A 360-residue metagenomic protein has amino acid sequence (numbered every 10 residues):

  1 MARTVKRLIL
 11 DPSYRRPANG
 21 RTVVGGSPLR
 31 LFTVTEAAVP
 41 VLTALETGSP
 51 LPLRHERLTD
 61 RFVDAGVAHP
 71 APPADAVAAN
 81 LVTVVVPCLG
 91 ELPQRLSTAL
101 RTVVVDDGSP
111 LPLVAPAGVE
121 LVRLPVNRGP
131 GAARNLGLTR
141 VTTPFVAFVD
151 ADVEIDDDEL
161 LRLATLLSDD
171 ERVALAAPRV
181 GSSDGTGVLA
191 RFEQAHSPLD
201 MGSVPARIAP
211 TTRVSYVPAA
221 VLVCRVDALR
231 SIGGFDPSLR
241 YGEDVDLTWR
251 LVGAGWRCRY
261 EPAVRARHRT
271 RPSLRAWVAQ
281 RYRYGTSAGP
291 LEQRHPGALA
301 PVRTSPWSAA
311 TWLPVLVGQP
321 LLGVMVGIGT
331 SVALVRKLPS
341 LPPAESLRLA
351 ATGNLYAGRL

Functional and structural regions predicted by a protein language model:
A2-R3, T22-V34, P40-T98: N-proximal low-complexity "stem/linker" segments adjacent to membrane-targeting elements
F62, L247-L299, I328-Y356: Catalytic donor/gating beta->alpha subdomain of glycosyltransferases that bind UDP-sugars
P93-V126: Acidic donor-binding segment of Leloir-type glycosyltransferases
R123-V141, A151, A206-S215: Glycine-rich, basic loop-to-helix element that forms the pyrophosphate-binding segment of sugar-nucleotide handling
V146: Short aromatic/hydrophobic "clamp" motif used to bind/position activated sugar donors
D157-R191, R269: Conserved donor NDP-sugar-binding/catalytic core segment of glycosyltransferases
P178, E193-S215: Short, flexible, basic/aromatic active-site loop/helix in glycosyltransferases
P218-C224, A228-G233, S238-R265: A short, conserved alpha-helix in the catalytic core of glycosyltransferases
